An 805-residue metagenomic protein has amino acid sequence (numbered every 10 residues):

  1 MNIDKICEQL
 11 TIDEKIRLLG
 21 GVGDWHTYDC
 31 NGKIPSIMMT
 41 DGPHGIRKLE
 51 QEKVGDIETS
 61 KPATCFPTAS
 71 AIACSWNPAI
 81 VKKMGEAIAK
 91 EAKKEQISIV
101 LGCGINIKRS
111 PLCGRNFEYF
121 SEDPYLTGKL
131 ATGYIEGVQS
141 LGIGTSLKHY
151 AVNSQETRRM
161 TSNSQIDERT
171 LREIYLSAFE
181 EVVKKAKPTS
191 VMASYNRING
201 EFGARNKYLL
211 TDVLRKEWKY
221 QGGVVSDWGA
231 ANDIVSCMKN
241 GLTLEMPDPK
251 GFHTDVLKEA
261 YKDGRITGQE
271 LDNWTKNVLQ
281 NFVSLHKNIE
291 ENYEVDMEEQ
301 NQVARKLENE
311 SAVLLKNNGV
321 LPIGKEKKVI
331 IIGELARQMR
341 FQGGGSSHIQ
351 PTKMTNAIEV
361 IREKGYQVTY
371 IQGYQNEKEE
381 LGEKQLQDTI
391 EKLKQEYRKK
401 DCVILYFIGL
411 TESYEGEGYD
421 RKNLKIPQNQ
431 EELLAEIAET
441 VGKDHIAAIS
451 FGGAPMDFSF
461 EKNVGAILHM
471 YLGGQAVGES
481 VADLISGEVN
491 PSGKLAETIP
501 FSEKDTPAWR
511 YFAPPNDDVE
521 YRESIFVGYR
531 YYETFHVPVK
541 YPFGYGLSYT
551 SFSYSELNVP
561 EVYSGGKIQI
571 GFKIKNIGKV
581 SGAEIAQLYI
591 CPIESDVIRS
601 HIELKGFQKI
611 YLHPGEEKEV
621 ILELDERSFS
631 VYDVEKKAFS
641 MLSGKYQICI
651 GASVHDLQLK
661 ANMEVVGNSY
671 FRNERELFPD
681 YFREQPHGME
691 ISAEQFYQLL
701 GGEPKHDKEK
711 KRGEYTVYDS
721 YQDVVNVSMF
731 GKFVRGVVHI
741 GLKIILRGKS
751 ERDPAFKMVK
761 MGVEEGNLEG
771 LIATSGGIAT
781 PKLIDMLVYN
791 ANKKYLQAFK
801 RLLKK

Functional and structural regions predicted by a protein language model:
M1-S630, K645-I650, V654, G766 (+2 more regions): Glycoside hydrolase catalytic-domain context in secreted enzymes
E626-N673: Terminal connector regions
V654, A661-F733: Charged, amphipathic alpha-helical linkers/stalks
F733-K805: Extended non-globular C-terminal regions
